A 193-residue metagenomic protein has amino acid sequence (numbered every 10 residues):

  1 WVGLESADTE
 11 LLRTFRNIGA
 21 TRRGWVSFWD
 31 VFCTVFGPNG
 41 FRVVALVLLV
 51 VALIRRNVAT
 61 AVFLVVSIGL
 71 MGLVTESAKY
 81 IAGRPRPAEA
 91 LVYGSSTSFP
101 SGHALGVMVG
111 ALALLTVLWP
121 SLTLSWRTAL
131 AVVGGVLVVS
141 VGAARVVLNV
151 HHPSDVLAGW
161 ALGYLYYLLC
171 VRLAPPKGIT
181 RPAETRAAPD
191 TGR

Functional and structural regions predicted by a protein language model:
W1-G40, Y80-L91: N-terminal transmembrane-helix/juxtamembrane module of multi-pass inner/ER membrane proteins
W1-V2, R55, A82-R86, L148-N149 (+1 more regions): Short helix-capping/hinge motifs at transmembrane helix termini and TM-loop junctions
L12, R16, T75-G83, L115 (+2 more regions): Membrane-water interface at transmembrane helix exits
G24-W25, R56-A61, A88, S125-A129: Membrane-helix interface segments
G37, F41-L48, L130-L137: Hydrophobic alpha-helical transmembrane segments of polytopic
V44-M71: Interfacial segments of alpha-helical transmembrane regions
V65-R84, L130-A143: Small-polar-interrupted transmembrane alpha-helices in polytopic inner-membrane proteins
A90-R193: Membrane-embedded catalytic cores of phosphoryl/pyrophosphoryl-handling enzymes
